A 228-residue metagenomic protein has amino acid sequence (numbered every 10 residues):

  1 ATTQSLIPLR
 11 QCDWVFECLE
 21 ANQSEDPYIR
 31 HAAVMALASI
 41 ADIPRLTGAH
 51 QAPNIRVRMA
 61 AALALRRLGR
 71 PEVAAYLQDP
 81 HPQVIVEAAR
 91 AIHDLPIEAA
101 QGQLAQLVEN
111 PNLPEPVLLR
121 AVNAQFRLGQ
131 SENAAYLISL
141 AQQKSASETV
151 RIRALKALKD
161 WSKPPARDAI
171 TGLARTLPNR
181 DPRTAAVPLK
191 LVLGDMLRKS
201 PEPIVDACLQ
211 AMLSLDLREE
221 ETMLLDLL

Functional and structural regions predicted by a protein language model:
A1-P8, P27-S39, G48, R56-Y76 (+9 more regions): Structural detector for internal amphipathic alpha-helices that build alpha-solenoid repeat scaffolds
L9-C12, I43, R70, Q101 (+3 more regions): Core helices of alpha-solenoid repeat scaffolds
V15-C18: Intrinsically disordered, low-complexity regulatory segments in eukaryotic proteins
N22, P111, Q143-K144, M196-S200: Helix-loop junctions that connect tandem helical modules in alpha-solenoid scaffolds
H81: Acidic carboxylate motifs that coordinate Ca2+ or other divalent cations, activating on Asp/Glu
